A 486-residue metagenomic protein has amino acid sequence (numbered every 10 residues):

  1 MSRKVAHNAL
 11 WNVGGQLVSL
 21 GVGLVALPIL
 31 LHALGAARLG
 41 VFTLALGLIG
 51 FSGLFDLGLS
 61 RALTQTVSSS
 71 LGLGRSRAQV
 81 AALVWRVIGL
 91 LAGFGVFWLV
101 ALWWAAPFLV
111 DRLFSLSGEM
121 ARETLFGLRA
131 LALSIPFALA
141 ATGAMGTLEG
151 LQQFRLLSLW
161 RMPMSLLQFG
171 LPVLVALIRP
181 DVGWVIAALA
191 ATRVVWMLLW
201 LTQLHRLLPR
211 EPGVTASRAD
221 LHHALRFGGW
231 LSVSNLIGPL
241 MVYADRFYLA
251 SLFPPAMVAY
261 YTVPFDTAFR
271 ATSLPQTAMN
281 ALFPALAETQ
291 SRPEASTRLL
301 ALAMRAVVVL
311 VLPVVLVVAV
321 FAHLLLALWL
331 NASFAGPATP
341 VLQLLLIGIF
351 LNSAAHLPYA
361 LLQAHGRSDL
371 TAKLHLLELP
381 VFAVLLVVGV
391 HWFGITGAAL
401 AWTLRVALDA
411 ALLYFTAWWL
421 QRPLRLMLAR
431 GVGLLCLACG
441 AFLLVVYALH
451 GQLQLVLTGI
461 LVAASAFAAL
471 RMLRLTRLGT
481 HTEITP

Functional and structural regions predicted by a protein language model:
M1-G23, A78-G89, R122-T124, Q152 (+4 more regions): N-terminal membrane topogenesis motif
M1-V5, V182-G183, W200-V242, A281 (+2 more regions): Interhelical loop/hinge segments that connect adjacent transmembrane helices in multipass membrane
K4-S69, G95-W103, S134, F169 (+1 more regions): Signature of the first transmembrane helix
L57-L73, E149-G150, L208-P209, P264 (+2 more regions): Helix-loop junctions and terminal segments of transmembrane helices in multi-pass membrane transport/translocation
A106-A130, A301, V318-F350: Interfacial segments at transmembrane-helix termini and the short loops linking adjacent helices
F126-R129, E378, M427-E483: Transmembrane alpha-helical segments of multi-pass transport proteins
R129, S158-R206, F227, L376-F382 (+3 more regions): Hydrophobic alpha-helical transmembrane segments
I135-R161, G183, L204, L346-L377 (+1 more regions): Membrane-interface junctions at transmembrane-helix termini in multi-pass inner-membrane proteins
